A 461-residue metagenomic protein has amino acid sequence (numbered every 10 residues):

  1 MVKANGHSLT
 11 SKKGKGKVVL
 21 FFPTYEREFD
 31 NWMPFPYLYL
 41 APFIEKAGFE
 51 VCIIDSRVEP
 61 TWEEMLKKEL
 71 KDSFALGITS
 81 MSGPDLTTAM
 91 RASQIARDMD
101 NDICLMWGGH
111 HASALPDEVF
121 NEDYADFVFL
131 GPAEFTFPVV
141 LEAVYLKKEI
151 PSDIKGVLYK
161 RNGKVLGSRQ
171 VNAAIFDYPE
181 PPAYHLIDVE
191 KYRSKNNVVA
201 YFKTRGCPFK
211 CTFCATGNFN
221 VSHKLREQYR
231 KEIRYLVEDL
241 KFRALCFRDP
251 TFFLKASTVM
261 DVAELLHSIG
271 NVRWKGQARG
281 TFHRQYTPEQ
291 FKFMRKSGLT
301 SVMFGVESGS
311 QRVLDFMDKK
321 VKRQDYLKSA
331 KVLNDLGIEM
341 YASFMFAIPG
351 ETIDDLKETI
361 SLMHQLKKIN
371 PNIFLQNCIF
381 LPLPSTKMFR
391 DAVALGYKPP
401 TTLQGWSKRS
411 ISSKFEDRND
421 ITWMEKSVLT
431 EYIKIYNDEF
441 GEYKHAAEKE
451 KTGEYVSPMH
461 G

Functional and structural regions predicted by a protein language model:
M1-F21, F29, E45-K46, E50 (+3 more regions): Radical SAM enzyme core and accessory elements
V2-G14, V18-V19, Y25-E26, I154 (+1 more regions): N-terminal [4Fe-4S]-dependent radical SAM core
G16, D98-C104, A125, V272 (+2 more regions): A short helix->loop->beta-strand "cap" motif at the edges of active sites that frequently abuts
Y25-F35, M81-L86: A short, glycine/small-residue-rich beta-strand->loop->alpha-helix junction that serves as a flexible
R27-E28, P116, F209, A256-S257 (+4 more regions): Flexible glycine/acidic-rich beta-alpha junction loops that bind and position SAM and/or redox cofactors in anaerobic
L40-Q170, L381, S385: Glycine-rich beta-alpha loop elements in corrinoid/cobalamin-binding modules across cobalamin-dependent enzymes
P116-E122, G350-Q365: Catalytic cores of alpha/beta
F176-M340, S361: Radical SAM [4Fe-4S] cluster-binding motif and immediate context
